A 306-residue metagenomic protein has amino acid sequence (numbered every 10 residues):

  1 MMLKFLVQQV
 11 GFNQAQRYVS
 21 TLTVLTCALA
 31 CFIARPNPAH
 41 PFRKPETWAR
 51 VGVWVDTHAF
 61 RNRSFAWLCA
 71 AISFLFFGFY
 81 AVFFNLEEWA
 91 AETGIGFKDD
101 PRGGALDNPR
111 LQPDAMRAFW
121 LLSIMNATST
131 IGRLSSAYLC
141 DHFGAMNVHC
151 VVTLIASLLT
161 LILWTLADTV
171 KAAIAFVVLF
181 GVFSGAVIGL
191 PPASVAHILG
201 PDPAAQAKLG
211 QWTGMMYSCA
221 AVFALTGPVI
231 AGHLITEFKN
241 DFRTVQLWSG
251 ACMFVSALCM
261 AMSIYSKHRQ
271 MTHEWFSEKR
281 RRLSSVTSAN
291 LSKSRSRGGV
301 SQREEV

Functional and structural regions predicted by a protein language model:
M1, A186-A205: Intracellular juxtamembrane helix-capping segments at the cytosolic ends of symmetry-related transmembrane helices
M1-G11, A90-A91, L139-F143, P228-N240: Interfacial helix-cap and linker-helix signal at transmembrane-aqueous boundaries of multi-pass secondary transporters
M1-P38: Helix-loop-helix hairpin linking two adjacent transmembrane segments in secondary transporters
L29-R35, L247-V306: Multi-pass alpha-helical transporter architecture, strongest for 12-TM Major Facilitator/SLC carriers used
P41-C69, R280-E304: Juxtamembrane intracellular "pre-TM" segments in multi-pass secondary transporters
R61-C150, G227-A231: Extracytoplasmic gate region of multi-pass secondary transporters
Q112, R117-F119, S123-S135, C140-S194 (+1 more regions): C-terminal transmembrane helical hairpin of 12-TM major facilitator-type secondary transporters
L199-N240: A late C-terminal transmembrane helix in Major Facilitator Superfamily
